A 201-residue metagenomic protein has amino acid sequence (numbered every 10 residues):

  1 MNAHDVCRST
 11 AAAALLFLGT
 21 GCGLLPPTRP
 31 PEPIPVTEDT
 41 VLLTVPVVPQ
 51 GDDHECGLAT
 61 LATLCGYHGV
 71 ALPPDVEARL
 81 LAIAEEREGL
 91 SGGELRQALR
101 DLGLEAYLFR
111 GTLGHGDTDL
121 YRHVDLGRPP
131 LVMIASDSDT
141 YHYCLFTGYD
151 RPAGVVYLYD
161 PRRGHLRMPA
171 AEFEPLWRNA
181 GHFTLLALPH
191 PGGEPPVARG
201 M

Functional and structural regions predicted by a protein language model:
M1-C22: Sec-dependent bacterial lipoprotein signal peptides
G21-E88, S136-D137, P152, G193-M201: Active-site-adjacent structural segments surrounding the nucleophilic cysteine of cysteine proteases and isopeptidases
G23-P33, E85, L108, D125 (+1 more regions): Noncatalytic regulatory segments and standalone regulatory/sensor domains
D52, G57-L61, V76, S91-A98 (+3 more regions): Stable alpha-helical elements in mature extracytoplasmic
T63-A71, I83, A98-E105, H123-G127 (+2 more regions): Structured segments of extracytoplasmic/periplasmic soluble domains in secreted or envelope-associated proteins
A78-T112: Mid-chain, structured segments of secreted extracytoplasmic proteins
E105-Y159: Active-site-adjacent substructure of cysteine-protease-like catalytic cores
